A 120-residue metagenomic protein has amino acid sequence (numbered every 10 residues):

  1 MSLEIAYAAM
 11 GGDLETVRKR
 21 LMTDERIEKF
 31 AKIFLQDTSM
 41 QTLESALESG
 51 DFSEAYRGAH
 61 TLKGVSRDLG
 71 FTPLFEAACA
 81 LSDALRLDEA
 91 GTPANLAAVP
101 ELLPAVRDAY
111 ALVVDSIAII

Functional and structural regions predicted by a protein language model:
M1-I5: Intrinsically disordered or compositionally simple regulatory linkers and C-terminal tails in signal-transduction
A6-G11: N-terminal helix initiation/capping motif
G12-T61, P93-I120: Long, amphipathic alpha-helical coiled-coil segments characteristic of histidine-phosphotransfer scaffolds
D51-Y56, S66-L87: Short, well-ordered alpha-helical segments that carry or flank key catalytic/ligand-binding motifs at enzyme/regulatory
E89-G91: Alpha-helical linker/edge segments of TPR/alpha-solenoid repeat scaffolds and analogous pre-/post-domain helices
